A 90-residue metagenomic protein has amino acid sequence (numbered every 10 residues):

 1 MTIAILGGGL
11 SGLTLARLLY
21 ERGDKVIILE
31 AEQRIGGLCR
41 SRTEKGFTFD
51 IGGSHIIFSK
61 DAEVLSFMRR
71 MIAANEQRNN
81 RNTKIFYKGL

Functional and structural regions predicted by a protein language model:
A4-L6, Y20-K45: Glycine-rich FAD pyrophosphate-binding loop
G9: Glycine-rich NAD(P) Rossmann-fold beta1-alpha1 loop
G12-L13: N-terminal Rossmann-fold NAD(P) dinucleotide-binding loop
K45-L90: Dinucleotide-binding Rossmann-like beta1-alpha1 core, especially the glycine-rich loop that anchors the ADP
